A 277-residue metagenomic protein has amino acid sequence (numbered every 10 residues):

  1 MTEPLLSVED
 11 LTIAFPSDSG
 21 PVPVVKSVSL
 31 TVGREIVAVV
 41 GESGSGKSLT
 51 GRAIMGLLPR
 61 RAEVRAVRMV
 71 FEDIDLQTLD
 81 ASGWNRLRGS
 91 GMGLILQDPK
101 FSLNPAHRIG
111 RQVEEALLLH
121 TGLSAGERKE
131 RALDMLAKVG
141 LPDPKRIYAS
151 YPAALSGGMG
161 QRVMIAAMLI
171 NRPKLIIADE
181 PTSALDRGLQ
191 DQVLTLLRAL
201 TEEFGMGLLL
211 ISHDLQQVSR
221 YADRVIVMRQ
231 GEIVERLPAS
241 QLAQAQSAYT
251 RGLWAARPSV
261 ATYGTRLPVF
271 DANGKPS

Functional and structural regions predicted by a protein language model:
P59-E63, L76-G93, R111, L119 (+1 more regions): ABC ATPase NBD coupling module
S150-L155, M159: Conserved ABC ATPase signature
I170-K174: A short, proline-enriched helix->beta-strand linker immediately N-terminal to the Walker B motif in ABC-type P-loop
S212-H213: H-loop/switch region of ABC-family ATPase nucleotide-binding domains
V218-R220: A short, surface-exposed alpha-helical micro-motif characterized by mixed small hydrophobic and charged/polar residues
M228, A243-S277: C-terminal boundary and immediately downstream tail of ABC-type ATPase nucleotide-binding domains
